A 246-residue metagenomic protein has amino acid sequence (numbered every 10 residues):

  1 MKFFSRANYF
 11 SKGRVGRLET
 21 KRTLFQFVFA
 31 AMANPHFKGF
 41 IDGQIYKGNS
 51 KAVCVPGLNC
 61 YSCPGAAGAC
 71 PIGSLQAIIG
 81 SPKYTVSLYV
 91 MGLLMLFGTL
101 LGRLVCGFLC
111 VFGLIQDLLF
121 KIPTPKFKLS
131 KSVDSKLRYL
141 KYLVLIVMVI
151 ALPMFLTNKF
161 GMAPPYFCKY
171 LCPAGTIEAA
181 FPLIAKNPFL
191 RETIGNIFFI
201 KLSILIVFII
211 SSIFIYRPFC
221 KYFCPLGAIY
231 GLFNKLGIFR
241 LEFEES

Functional and structural regions predicted by a protein language model:
M1-S246: Non-ligating segments of multi-cofactor redox enzymes
